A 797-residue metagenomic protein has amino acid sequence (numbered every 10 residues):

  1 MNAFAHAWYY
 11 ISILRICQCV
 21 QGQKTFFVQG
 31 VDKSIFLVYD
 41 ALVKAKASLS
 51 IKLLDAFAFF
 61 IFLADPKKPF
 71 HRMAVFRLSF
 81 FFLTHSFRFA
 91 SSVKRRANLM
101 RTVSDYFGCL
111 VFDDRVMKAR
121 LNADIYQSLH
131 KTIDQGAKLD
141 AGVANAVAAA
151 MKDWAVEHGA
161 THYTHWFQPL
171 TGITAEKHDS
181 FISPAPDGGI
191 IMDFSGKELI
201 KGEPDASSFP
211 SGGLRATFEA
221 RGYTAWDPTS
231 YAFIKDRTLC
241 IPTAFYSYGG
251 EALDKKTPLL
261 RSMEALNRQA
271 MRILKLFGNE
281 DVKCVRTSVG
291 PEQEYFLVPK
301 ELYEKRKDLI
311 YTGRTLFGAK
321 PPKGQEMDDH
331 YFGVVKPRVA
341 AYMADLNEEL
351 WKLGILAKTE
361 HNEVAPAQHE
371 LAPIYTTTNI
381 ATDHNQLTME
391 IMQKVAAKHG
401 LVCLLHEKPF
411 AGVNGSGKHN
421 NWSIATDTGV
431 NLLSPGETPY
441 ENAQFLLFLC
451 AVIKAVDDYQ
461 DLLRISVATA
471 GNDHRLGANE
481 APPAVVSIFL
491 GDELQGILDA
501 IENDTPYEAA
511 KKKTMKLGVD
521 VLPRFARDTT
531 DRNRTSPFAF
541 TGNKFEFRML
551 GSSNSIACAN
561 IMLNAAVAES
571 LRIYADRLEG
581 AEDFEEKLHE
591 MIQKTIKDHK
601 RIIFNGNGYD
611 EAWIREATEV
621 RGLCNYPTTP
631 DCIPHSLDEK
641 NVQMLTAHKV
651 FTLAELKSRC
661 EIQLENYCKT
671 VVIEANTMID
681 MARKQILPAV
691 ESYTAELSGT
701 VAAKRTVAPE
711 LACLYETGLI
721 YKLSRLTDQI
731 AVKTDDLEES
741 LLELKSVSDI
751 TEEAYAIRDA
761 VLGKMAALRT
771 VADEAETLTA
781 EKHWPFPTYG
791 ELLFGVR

Functional and structural regions predicted by a protein language model:
N2-A5, Q18, T25-V28, K33 (+3 more regions): Targeting/processing segments of secretory and organellar proteins
A5, Y10-I16, S34-F36, D40-K44 (+5 more regions): Short terminal hydrophobic/aromatic SLiMs and anchors at protein ends
R72, S79-L99: Short, Lys/Arg-enriched N-terminal segments with co-localized hydrophobic residues within the first ~10-30 amino acids
Y106-E219: Active-site core of metal-dependent hydrolases
V143-V147, F167-P169, K197-E198, F245 (+4 more regions): Active-site-proximal loop/turn and secondary-structure-junction residues that shape catalytic pockets, frequently
Q168, P186, A397, D427 (+16 more regions): Hydrophobic alpha-helix feature that most strongly marks membrane-spanning transmembrane helices and their immediate
A220-L405, N414-G417, I424-E661: Glycine-rich, acidic/polar active-site loops that bind/position phosphate-bearing ligands
I592, H599-R797: C-terminal amphipathic alpha-helical interaction region
